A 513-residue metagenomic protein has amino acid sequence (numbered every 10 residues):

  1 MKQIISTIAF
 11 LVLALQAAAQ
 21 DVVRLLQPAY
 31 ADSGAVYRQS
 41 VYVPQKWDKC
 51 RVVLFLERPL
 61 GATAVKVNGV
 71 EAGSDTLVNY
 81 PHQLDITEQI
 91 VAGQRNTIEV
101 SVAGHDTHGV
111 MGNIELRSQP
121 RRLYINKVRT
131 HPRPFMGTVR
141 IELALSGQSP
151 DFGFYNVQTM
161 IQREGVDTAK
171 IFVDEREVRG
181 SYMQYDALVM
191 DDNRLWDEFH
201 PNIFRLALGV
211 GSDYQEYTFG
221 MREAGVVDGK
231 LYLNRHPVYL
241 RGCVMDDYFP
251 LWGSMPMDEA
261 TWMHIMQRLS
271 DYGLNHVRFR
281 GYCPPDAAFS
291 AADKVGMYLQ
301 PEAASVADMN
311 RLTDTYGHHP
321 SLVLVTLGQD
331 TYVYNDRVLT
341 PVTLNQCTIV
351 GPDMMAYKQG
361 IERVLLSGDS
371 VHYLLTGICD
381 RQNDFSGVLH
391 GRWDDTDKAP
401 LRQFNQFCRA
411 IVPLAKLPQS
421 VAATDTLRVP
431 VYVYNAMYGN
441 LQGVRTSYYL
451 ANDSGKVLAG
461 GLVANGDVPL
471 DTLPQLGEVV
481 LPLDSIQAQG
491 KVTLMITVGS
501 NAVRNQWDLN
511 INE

Functional and structural regions predicted by a protein language model:
M1-L11, A17-R280, F289-V295, D308 (+6 more regions): Secreted/periplasmic carbohydrate-active enzymes, especially glycoside hydrolases
M266-Q267, H276-W393: Substrate-binding/catalytic cleft of secreted carbohydrate-active enzymes, primarily glycoside hydrolases
W393-D394, P400: Primarily the internal scaffold of c-type cytochrome electron-transfer domains, especially repeated/multiheme c-type
